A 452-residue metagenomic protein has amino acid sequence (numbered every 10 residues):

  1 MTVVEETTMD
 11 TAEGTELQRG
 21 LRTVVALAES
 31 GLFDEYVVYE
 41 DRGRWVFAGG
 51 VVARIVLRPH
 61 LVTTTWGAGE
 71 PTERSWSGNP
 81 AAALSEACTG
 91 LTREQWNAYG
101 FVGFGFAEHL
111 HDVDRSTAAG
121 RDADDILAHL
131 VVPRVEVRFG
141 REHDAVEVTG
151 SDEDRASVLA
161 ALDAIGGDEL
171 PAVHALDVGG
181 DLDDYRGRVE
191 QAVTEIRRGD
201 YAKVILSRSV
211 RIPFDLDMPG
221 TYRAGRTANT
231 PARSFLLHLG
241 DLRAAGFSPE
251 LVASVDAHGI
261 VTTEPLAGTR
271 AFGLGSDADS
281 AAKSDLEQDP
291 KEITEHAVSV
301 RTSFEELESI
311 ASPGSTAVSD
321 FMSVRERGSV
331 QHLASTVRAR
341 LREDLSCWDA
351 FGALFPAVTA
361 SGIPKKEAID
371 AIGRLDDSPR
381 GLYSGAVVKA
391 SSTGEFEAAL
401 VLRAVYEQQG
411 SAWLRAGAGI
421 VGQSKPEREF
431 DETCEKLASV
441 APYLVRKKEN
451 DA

Functional and structural regions predicted by a protein language model:
M1-G67, T72-S75, D200, V204 (+6 more regions): Extreme N-terminus nucleophile/cap motif
T2-E5, M9-L17, G67-W76, R141-A164 (+2 more regions): Cytosolic ligand/metal-binding cores
R44-R58, D124-I126, L130-V131, E136 (+4 more regions): An anion-binding catalytic pocket shared by soluble metabolic enzymes
A68-E70, G78-P213, A438-D451: Non-catalytic accessory segments adjacent to catalytic cores
G100, V137, G199, A253 (+4 more regions): A residue-level signal for conserved active-site and pocket-lining positions in enzyme catalytic cores
G100-V102, S234-L237, R380-V388: A short glycine-rich, hydrophobically flanked beta-strand micro-motif that places a catalytic Asp/Glu for divalent metal
L333-A452: Conserved hydrophobic core element of enzyme catalytic domains
